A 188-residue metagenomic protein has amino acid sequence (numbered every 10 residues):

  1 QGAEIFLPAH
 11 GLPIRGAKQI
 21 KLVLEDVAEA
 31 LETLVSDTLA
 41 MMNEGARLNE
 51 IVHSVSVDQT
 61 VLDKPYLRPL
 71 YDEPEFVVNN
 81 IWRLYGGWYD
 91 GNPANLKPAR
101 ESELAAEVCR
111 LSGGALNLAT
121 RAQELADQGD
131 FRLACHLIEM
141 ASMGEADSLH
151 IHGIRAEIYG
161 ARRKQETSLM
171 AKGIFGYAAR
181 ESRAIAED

Functional and structural regions predicted by a protein language model:
Q1-E50, S54-N95, I158-A161: Divalent-metal (often Zn2+) His-rich catalytic cores of metallo-beta-lactamase-fold enzymes
L48, F131-R132, Q165: TPR-repeat structural position
I138, E166-G176: Alpha-helical repeat scaffolds
E145-A146: Short coil turns that delineate tetratricopeptide repeat
